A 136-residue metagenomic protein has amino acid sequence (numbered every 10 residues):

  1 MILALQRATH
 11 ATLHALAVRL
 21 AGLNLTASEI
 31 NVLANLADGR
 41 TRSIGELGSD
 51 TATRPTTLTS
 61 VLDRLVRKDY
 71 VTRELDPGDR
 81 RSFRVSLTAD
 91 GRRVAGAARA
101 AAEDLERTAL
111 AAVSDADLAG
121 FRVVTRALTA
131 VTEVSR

Functional and structural regions predicted by a protein language model:
M1-L23, A116: N-terminal leader segment of winged-helix/HTH proteins
I2-L3, L23-A34, T56: Short alpha-helical elements of helix-turn-helix
Q6-T9, A34-D38, R99: Short, locally clustered residues in the helix-turn-helix/winged-helix DNA-binding domain
L13, T41-S43, D63-R126, A130: Charged, amphipathic alpha-helical coiled-coil/dimerization segments
N35, D50, K68: Residues within the alpha-helical elements of helix-turn-helix
A130-R136: Generic C-terminal helix-cap and adjacent flexible tail
